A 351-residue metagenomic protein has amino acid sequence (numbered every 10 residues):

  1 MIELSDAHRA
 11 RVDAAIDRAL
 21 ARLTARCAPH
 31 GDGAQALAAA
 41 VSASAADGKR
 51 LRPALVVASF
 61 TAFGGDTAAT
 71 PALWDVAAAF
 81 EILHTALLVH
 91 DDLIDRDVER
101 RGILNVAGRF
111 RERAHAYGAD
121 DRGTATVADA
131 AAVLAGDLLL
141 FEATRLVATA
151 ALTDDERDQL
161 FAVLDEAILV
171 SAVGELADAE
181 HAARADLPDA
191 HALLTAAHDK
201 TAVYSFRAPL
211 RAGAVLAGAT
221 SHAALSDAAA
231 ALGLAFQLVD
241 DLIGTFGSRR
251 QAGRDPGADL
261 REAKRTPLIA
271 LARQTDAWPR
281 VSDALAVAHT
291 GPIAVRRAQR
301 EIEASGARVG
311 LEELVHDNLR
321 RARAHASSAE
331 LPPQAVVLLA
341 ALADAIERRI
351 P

Functional and structural regions predicted by a protein language model:
M1-F80, T85, V89-A125, E175-H191 (+3 more regions): Conserved N-terminal diphosphate/IPP-binding helix and adjacent helical/loop segment of trans-prenyltransferase domains
S5, R9-V12, L73-A79, G136 (+5 more regions): Hydrophobic packing residues in well-ordered alpha-helices of helical domains and bundles
P29, A45-L51, A130-F141, A148-F246: All-alpha helical catalytic cores of prenyl diphosphate-utilizing isoprenoid enzymes
L55, A143, I269, A322 (+1 more regions): Residue-level signal for inorganic ion chemistry
A58-G64, A143-A150, A208-L216, L271-D276 (+1 more regions): Well-ordered alpha-helical scaffold segments within catalytic/enzyme domains
L73-R101, D165-A172, V203, R211-A214 (+3 more regions): Active-site alpha-helical segments that house and flank conserved acidic catalytic motifs for diphosphate chemistry
R100-G136, D186-V203, R249-D276, A286-E313: Divalent-cation-assisted or electrostatically stabilized phosphate/pyrophosphate-binding catalytic cores
R297-P351: Short hairpin/turn module used for nucleic-acid contact or packing/dimerization
